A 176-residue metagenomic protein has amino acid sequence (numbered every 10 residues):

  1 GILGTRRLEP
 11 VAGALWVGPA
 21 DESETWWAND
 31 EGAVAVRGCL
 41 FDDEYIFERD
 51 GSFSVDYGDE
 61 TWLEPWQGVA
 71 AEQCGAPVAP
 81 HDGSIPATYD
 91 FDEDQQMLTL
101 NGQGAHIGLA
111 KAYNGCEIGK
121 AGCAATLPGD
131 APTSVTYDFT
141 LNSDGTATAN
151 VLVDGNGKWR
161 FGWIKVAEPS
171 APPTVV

Functional and structural regions predicted by a protein language model:
G1, P65-V69, N156-P169: C-terminal/domain-terminus segments
G1-D21: Short N-terminal edge-element motif at the start of the domain
G1-R7, E168-V175: N-terminal helix-cap/turn-to-beta initiation motif at the start of protein domains
V11-V17, E31-G145: Contiguous, well-ordered beta-strand patches that form the walls/edges of small beta-barrel/beta-sandwich domains
E24-D30: Short Pro/Gly-enriched beta-strand edge/turn motifs at strand-loop
S52, V175-V176: Extended hydrophobic/Leu-rich segments
Q95, D144-T148, F161, E168-P169: Beta-sandwich/jellyroll recognition modules and their flexible linkers
T148-G157: Short, exposed beta-strand-loop hairpins at the edges of beta-sheets in extracellular/periplasmic proteins
